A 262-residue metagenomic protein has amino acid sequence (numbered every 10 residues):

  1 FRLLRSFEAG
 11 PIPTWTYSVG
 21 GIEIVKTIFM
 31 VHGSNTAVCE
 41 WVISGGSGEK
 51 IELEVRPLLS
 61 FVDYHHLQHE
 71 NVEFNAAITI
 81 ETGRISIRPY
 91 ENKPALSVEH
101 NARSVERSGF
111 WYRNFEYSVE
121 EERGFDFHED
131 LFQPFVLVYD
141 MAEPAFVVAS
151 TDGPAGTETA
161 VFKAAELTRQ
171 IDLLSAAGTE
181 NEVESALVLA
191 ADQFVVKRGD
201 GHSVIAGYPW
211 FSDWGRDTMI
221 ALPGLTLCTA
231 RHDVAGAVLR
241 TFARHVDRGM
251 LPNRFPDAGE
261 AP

Functional and structural regions predicted by a protein language model:
F1-P262: Acidic, mature catalytic/reactive cores of soluble proteins
